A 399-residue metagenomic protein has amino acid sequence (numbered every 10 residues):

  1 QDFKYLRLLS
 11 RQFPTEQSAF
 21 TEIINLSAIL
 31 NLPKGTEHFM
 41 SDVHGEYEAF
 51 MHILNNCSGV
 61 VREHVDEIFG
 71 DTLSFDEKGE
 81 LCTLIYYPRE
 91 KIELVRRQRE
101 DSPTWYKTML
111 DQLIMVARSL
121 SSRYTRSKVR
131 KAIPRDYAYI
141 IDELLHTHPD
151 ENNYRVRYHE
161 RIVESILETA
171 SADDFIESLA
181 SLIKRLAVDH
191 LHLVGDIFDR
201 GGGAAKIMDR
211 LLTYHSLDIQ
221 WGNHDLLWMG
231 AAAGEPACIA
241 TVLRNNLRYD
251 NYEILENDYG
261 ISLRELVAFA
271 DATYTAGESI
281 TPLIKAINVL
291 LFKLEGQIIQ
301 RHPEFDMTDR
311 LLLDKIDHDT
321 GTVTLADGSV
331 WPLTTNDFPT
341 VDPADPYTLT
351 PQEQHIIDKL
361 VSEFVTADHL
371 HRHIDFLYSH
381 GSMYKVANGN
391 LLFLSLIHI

Functional and structural regions predicted by a protein language model:
Q1-H398: Feature recognizes metal-dependent phosphohydrolase scaffolds
